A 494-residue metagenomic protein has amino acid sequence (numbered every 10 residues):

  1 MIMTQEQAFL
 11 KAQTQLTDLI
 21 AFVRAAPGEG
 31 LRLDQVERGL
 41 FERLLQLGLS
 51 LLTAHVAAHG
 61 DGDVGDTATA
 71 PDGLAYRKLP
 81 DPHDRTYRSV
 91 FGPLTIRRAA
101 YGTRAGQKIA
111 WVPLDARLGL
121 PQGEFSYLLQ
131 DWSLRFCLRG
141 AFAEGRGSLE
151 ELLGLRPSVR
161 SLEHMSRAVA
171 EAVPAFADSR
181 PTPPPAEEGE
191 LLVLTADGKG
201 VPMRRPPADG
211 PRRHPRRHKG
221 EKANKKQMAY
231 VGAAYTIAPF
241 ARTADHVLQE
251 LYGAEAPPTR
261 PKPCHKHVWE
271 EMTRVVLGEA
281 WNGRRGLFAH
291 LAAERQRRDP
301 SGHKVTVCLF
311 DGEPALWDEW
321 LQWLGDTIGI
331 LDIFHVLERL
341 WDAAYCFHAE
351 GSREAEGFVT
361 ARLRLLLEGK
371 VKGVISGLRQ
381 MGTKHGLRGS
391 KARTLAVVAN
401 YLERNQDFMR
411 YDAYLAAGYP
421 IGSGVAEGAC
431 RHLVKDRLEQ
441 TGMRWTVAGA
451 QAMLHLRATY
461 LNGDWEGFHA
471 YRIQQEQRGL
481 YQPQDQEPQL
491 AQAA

Functional and structural regions predicted by a protein language model:
M1-A58, A100-A494: Catalytic center-proximal scaffold of phosphoryl-transfer enzymes
A58-Q122: An N-terminal low-complexity regulatory-tail signal and nearby short nucleic-acid-interaction modules
